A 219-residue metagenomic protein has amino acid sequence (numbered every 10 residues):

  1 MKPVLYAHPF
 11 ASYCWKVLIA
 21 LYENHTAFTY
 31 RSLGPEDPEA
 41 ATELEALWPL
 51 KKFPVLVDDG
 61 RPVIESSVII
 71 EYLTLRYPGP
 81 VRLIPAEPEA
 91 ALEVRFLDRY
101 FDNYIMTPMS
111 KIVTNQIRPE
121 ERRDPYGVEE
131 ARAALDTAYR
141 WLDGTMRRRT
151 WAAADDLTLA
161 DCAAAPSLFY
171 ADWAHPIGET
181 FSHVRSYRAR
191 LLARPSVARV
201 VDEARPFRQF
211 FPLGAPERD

Functional and structural regions predicted by a protein language model:
M1-E129: GST-like domain detector, emphasizing the conserved glutathione-binding G-site in the N-terminal thioredoxin-like
T29, S182, F211-P212: Compositionally biased, low-structure terminal segments
R31, S66, D156, V201-D202: Residue-level detector of family-conserved "landmark" positions at structurally sensitive sites
P35-E36, L157, P206-F207: Positions that flank functional sites
A46, R82-L83, N115, G178 (+2 more regions): Short, charged/polar low-complexity linear motifs in solvent-exposed/disordered segments
V68, E89, H183, S196 (+2 more regions): Residue-level recognition of oxygen-bearing side chains
F101-P195, V200: GST-like fold's C-terminal all-alpha helical module
E203-D219: Acidic/histidine-enriched, glycine/proline-rich intrinsically disordered or flexible terminal extensions
